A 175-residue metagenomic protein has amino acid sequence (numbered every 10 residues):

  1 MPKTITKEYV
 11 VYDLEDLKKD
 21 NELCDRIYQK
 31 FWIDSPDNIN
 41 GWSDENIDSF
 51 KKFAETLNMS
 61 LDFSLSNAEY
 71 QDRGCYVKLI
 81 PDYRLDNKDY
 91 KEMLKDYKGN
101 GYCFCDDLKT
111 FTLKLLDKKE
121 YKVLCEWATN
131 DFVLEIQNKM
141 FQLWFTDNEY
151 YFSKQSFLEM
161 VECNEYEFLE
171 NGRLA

Functional and structural regions predicted by a protein language model:
P2-A175: Alpha-helical propensity feature that highlights long, continuous alpha-helices across diverse contexts
